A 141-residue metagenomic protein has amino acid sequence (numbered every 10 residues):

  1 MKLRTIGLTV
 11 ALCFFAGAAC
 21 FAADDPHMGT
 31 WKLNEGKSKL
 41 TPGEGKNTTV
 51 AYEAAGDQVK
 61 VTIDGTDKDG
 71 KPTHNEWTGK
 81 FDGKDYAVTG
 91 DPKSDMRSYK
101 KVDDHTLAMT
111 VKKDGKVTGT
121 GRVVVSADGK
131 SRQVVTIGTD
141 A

Functional and structural regions predicted by a protein language model:
M1-V10: Bacterial N-terminal signal peptides that target proteins for export
T9-A18: Bacterial N-terminal signal peptides
C20-A141: Hydrophobic small-molecule pocket/channel-lining residues, especially in calycin-type beta-barrels
